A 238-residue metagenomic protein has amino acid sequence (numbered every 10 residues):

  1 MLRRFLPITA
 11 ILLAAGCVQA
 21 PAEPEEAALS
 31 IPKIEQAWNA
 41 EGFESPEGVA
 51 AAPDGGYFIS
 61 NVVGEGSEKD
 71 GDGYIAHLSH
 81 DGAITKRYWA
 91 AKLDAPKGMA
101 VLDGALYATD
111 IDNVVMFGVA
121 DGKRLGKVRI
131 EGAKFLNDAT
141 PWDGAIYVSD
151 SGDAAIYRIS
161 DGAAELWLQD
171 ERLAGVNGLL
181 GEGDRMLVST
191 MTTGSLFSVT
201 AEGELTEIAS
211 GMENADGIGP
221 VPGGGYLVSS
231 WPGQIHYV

Functional and structural regions predicted by a protein language model:
M1-L6: Bacterial N-terminal signal peptides that target proteins for export
A14-G16: C-terminal motif of bacterial Sec signal peptides marking the signal peptidase cleavage site
V18-A20: Bacterial signal peptide processing site
A27-E41, V49-A51, G55-Y57: An edge-strand/N-cap motif at the start of beta-rich repeat modules
K33-A40, A83-A90, K123-R129, A163-D170 (+1 more regions): A short beta-strand motif characteristic of beta-propeller blades
G42-D54, G71-D72, A90-A105, I111 (+5 more regions): Beta-rich, blade/repeat-based domains predominating in secreted/periplasmic proteins but also intracellular
I59-D81: Beta-propeller domains
L78-A83, G118-K123, I159-A163, V199-E204 (+1 more regions): Short loop/turn segments that connect beta-strands within beta-propeller blades
